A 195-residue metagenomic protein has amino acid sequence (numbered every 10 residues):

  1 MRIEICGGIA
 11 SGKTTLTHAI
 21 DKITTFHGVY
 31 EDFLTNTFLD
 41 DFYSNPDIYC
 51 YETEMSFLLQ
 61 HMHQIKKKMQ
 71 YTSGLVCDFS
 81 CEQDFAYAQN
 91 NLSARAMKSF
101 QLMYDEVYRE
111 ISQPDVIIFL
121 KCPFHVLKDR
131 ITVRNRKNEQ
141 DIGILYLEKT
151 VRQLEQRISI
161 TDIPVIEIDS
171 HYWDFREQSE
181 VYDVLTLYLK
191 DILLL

Functional and structural regions predicted by a protein language model:
I5: Hydrophobic anchor at the beta1->P-loop junction of P-loop NTPases
G8: P-loop (Walker A) phosphate-binding loop of NTP-binding proteins
K13: Conserved lysine of the Walker
L16-T17: Post-Walker A alpha-helix
K22-H61: Conserved substrate/cofactor phosphate-moiety recognition/catalytic segment in nucleotide-dependent phosphotransferases
Y49, T53-S112: Glycine-rich phosphate-binding loop used to anchor ATP phosphates in small-molecule kinases, encompassing both
F85-Q153: A glycine- and Lys/Arg-enriched "phosphate-lid" helix/loop adjacent to the NTP-binding pocket of small-molecule kinases
D129-L195: NTP-dependent small-molecule kinase module
